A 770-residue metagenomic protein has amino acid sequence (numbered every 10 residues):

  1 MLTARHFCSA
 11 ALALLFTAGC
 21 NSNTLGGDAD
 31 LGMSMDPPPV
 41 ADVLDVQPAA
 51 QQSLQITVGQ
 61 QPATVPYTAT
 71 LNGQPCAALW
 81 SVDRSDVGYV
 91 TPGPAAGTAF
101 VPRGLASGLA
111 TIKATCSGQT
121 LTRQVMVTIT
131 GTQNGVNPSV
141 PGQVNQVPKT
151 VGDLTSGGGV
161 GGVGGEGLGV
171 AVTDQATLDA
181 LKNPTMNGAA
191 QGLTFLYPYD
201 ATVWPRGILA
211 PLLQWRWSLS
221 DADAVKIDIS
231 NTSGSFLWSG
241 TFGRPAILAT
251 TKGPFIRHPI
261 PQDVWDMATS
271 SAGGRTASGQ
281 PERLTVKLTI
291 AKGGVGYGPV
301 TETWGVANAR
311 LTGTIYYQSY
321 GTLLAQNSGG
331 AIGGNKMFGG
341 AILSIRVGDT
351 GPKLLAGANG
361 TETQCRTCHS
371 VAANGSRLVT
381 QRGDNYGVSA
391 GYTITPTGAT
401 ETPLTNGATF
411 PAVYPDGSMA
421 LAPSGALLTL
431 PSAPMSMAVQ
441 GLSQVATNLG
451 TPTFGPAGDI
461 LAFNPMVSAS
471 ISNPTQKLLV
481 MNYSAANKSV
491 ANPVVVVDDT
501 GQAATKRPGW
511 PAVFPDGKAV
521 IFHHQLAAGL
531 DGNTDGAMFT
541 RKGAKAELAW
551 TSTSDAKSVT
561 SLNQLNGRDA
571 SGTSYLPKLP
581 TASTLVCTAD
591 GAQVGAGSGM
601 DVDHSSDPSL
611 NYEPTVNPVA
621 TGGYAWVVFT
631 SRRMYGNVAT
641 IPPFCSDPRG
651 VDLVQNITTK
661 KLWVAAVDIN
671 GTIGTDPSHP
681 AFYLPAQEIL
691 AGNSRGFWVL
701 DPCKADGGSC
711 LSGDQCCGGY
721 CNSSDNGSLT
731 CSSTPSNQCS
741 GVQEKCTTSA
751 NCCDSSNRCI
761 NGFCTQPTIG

Functional and structural regions predicted by a protein language model:
M1-A11: Bacterial N-terminal signal peptides that target proteins for export
T17-G19: C-terminal motif of bacterial Sec signal peptides marking the signal peptidase cleavage site
S22-G161, S220-A224: Extracytoplasmic soluble-region selector
V82, D86-V87, G501-Q502, D555 (+3 more regions): Gly/Pro-rich loop segments of beta-rich domains
A95-G104, W238, I256-H258, C731 (+2 more regions): Generic recognition of long tandem-repeat/solenoid scaffolds
G131-D706, S732-N737, I769-G770: Sequence signature of WD/YWTD-type beta-propeller architectures
C703-G770: Secreted, cysteine-rich disulfide-bonded mini-domains of extracellular proteins
